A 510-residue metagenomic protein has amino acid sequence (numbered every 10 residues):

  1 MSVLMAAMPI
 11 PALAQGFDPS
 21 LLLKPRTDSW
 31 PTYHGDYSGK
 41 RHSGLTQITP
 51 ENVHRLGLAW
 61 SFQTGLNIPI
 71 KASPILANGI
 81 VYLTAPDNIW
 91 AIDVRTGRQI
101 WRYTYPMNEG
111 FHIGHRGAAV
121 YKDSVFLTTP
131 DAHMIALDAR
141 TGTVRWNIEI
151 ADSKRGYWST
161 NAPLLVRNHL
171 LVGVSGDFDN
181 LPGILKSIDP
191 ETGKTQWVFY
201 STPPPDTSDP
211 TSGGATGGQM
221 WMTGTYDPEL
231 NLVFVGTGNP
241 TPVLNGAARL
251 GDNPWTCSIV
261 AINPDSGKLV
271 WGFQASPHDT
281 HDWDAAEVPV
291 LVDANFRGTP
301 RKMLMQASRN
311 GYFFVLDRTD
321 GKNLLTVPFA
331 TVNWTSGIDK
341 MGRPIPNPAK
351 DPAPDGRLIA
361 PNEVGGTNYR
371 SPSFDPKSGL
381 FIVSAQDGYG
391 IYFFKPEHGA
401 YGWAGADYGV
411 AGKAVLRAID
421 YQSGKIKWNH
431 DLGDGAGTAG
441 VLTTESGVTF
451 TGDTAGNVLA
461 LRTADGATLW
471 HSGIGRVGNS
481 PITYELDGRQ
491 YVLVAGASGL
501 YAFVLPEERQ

Functional and structural regions predicted by a protein language model:
Q15-T64, R98-M107, T143-D152, K194-T202 (+8 more regions): Aromatic (tryptophan-biased) beta-strands that constitute blades/sheets of beta-rich domains
T27-H34, N67-N88, G110-M134, W158-P182 (+7 more regions): Repeat-blade elements of multi-bladed beta-propeller folds
D93, D138, D189, N263 (+6 more regions): Structural recognition of the beta-propeller blade-terminating site
V94, G117-I150, R155-S201, R318-N323: Hydrophobic or amphipathic alpha-helical targeting/insertion segments
L137, T141, G183-K194, D252-G267 (+2 more regions): Beta-propeller blade signature
V290-T335, A353-N362, T463, A497 (+1 more regions): Phosphate/diphosphate-binding loops
D293, A385-D387, Y408-A467: Loop/turn-rich, solvent-exposed surfaces of beta-rich toroidal or solenoidal domains
